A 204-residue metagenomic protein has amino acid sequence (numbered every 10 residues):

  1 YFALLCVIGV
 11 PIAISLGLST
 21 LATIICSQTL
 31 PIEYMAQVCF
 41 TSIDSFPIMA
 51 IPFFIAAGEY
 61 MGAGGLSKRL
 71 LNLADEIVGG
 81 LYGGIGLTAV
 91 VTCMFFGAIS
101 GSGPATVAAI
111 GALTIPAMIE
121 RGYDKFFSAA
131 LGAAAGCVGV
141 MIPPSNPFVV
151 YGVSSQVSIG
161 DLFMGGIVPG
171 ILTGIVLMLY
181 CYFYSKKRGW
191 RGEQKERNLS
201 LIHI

Functional and structural regions predicted by a protein language model:
Y1-I202: Alpha-helical transmembrane segments of multi-pass membrane transport proteins
